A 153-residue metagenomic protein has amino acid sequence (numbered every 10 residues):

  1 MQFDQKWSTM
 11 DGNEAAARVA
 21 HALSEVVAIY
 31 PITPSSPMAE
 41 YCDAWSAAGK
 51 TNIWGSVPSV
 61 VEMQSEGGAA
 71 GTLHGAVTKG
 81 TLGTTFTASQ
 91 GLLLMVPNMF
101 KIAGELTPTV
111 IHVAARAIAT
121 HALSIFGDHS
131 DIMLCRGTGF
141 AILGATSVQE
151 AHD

Functional and structural regions predicted by a protein language model:
M1-C135: Thiamine diphosphate
F126-D153: Conserved thiamine diphosphate
